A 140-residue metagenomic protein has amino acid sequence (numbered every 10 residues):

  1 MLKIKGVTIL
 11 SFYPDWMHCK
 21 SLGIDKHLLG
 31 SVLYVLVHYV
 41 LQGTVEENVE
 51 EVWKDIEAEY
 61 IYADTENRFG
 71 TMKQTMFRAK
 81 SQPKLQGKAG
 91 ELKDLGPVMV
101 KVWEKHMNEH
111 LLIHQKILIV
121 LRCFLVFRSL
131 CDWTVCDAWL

Functional and structural regions predicted by a protein language model:
M1-H106, H110, H114: Charged (Asp/Glu and Lys/Arg) segments that form or flank catalytic channels of large polymer- and nucleotide-handling
Q115-L140: Alpha-helical bundle/repeat cores within regulatory domains of eukaryotic proteins
